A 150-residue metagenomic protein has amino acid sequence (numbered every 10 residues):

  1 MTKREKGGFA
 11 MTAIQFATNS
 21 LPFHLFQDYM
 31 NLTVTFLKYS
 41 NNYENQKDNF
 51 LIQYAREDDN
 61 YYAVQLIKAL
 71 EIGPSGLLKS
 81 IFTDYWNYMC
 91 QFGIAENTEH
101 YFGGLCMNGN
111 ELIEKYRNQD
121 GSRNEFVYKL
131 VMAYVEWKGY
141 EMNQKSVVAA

Functional and structural regions predicted by a protein language model:
K3-E5: Extended amphipathic alpha-helical elements
G7-K68, F82-M89, V147: Short terminal alpha-helical segments
F16, S20-Q27, I72, G76 (+3 more regions): Short, solvent-exposed segments of well-ordered alpha helices
P22, F26, L78, F82-Y85 (+3 more regions): Short runs of predominantly hydrophobic/aromatic residues within well-ordered alpha helices that form helix-helix
M30, V34-L37, I67, E71 (+6 more regions): Residue-level detector of alpha-helical secondary structure
Y54-S75, F126-S146: Repeat-associated, polar segments at repeat-unit boundaries in modular proteins
S75-E96: Amphipathic, heptad-repeat alpha-helical segments
Y101-A150: Amphipathic alpha-helical binding modules
